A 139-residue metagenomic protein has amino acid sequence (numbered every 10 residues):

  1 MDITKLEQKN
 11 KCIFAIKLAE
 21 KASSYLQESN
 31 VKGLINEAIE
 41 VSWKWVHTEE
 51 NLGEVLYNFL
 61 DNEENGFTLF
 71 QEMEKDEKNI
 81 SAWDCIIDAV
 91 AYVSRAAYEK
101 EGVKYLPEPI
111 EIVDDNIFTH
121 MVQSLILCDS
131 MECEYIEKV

Functional and structural regions predicted by a protein language model:
D2-V139: Structured binding/interaction patches within domain cores
